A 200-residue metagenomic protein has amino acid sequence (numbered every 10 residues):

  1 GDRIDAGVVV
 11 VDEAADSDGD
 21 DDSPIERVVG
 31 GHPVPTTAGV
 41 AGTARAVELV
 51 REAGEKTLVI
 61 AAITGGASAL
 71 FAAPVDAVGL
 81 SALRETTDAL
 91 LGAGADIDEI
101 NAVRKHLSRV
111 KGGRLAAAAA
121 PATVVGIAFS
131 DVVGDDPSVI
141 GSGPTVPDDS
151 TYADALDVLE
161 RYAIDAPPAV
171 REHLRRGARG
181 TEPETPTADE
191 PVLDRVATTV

Functional and structural regions predicted by a protein language model:
G1-V200: N-terminal loops that bind phosphate or other acidic moieties and the adjacent beta-alpha structural core
